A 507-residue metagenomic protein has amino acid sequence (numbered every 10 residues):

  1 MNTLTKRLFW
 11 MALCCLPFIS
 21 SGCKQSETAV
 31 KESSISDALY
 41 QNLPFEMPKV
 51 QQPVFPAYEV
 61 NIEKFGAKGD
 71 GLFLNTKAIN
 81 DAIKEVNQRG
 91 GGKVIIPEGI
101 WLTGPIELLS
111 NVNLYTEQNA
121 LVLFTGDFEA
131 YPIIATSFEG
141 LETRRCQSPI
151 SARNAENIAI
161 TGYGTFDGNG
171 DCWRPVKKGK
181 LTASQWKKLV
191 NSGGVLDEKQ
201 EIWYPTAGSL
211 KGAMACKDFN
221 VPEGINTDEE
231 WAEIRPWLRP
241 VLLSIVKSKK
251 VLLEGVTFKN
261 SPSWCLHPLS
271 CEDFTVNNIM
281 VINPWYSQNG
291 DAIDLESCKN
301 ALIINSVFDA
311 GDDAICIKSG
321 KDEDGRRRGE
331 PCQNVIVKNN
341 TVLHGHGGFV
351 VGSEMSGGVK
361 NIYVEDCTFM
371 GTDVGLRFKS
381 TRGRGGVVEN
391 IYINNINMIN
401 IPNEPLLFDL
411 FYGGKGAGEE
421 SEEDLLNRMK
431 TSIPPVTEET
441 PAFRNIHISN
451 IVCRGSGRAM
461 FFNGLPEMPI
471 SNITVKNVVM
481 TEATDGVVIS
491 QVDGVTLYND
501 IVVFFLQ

Functional and structural regions predicted by a protein language model:
N2-W10, C14-I95, I100-T257, S263 (+6 more regions): Extracellular "leader-to-stem" segments immediately downstream of a signal peptide or signal-anchor in secreted/lumenal
L72-N75, R326-G329, V351: Short, solvent-exposed loop/turn segments at secondary-structure boundaries
G91, P105, T125-G126, C146 (+13 more regions): Short glycine/acidic-rich loop motifs that flank beta-strands on beta-rich extracellular proteins
I100, S270-E272, M280, S319-K321 (+5 more regions): Active-site-proximal loop/turn and secondary-structure-junction residues that shape catalytic pockets, frequently
I106-Y115, L269, G357, G385-G386: Short, surface-exposed basic-aromatic patches at helix termini and helix-loop junctions that form
Q118-N119, E156-G164, K249-K259, E272-P284 (+10 more regions): Right-handed parallel beta-helix
M355, G375-N395, N400-Q507: Extracellular beta-rich repeat passengers
